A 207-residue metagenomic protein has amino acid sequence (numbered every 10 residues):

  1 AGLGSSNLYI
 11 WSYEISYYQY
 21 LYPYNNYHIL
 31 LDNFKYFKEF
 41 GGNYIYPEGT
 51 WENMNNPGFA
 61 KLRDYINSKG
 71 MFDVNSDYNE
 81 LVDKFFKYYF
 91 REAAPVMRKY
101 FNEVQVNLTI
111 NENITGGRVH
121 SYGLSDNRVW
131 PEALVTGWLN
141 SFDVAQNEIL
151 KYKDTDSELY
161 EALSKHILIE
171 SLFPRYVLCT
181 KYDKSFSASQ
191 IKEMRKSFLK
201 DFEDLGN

Functional and structural regions predicted by a protein language model:
A1-P95, K99, V106: Structured mid-domain segments that build the active-site/substrate or prosthetic-cofactor binding neighborhood
F40-G42, N67-N207: Catalytic domains of carbohydrate-active enzymes that cleave complex glycans
